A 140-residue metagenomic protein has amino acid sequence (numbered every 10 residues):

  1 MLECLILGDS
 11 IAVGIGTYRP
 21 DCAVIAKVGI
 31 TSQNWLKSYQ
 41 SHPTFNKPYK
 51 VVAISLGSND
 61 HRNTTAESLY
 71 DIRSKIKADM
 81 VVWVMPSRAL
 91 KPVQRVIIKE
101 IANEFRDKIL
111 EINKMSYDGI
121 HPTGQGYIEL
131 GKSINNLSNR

Functional and structural regions predicted by a protein language model:
L2-D71, S87-V96: Conserved SGNH/GDSL esterase-like catalytic core that processes O-acyl groups on lipids and polysaccharides
I15, L56, I76-K77, A102-F105 (+2 more regions): Sec/Tat-exported extracytoplasmic proteins
P20-V28, D79-V82, R95-L110: Active-site regions of enzymes building and remodeling cell-envelope glycoconjugates
W35-Y39, Y117-R140: Histidine-centered active-site loop/cap adjacent to the catalytic His in serine esterases/O-acetyl transfer systems
A53-L56, V81-P86, I109-N113: Short beta-strands and strand-loop turn motifs
Y70-V82: Short, electropositive alpha-helical surface patch
P92-A102, I112-E129: C-terminal regions of proteins
